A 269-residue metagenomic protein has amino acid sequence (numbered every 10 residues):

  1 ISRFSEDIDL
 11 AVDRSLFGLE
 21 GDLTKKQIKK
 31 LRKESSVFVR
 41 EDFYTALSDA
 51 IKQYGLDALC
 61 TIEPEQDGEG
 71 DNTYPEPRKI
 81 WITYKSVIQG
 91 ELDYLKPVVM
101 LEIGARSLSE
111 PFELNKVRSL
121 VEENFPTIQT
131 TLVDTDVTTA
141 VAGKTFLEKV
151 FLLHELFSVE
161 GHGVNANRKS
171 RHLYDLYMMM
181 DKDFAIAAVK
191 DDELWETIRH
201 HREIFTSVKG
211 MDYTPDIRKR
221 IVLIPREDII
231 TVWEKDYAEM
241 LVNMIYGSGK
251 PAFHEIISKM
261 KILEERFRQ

Functional and structural regions predicted by a protein language model:
S2-R3, S15-Q269: Structured mid-to-C-terminal alpha-helical surface segments
L10-A11: Non-catalytic architectural context of zinc metalloproteases
